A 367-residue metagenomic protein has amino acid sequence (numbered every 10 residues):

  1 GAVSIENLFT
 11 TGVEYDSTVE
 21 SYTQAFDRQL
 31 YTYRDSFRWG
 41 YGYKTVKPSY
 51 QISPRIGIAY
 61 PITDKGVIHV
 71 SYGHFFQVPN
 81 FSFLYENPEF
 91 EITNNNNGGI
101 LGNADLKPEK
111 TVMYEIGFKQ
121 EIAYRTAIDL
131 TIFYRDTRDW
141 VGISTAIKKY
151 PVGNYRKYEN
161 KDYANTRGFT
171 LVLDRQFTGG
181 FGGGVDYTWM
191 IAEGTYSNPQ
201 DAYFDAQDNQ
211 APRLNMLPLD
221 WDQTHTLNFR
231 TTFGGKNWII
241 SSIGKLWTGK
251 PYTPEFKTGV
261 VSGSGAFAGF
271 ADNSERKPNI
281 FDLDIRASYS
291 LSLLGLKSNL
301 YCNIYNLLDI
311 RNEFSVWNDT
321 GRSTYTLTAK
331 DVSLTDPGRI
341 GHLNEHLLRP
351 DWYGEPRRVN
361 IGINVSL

Functional and structural regions predicted by a protein language model:
G1-T63, F83: Signature of Gram-negative outer-membrane beta-barrel scaffolds
I5-E6, F133-D136, V141, K148 (+2 more regions): Gram-negative outer-membrane beta-barrel transporters
F9-D16, I52, F81-N87, N94 (+5 more regions): Outer-membrane beta-barrel translocator domains and adjoining extracellular loop/strand segments of Gram-negative
P48-I52, K110-Y114, N165-R167, Q223-L227 (+3 more regions): Residues that define the transmembrane beta-barrel architecture of outer-membrane proteins
I56-Y60, I116-Q120, L171-R175, V185 (+5 more regions): Residues on the lipid-exposed face of transmembrane beta-strands in outer-membrane beta-barrel proteins
P61, V67-G73, P79, F83 (+1 more regions): Membrane-embedded beta-barrel scaffold of Gram-negative outer-membrane proteins
K65-I68, R125-I128, G180-G183, N237-I240 (+1 more regions): Repeated loop/turn-to-beta-strand initiation elements of outer-membrane beta-barrel proteins
R138, I191, G244-S264, P278-D282 (+1 more regions): C-terminal beta-signal and adjacent terminal beta-strands/loops of Gram-negative outer-membrane beta-barrel proteins
